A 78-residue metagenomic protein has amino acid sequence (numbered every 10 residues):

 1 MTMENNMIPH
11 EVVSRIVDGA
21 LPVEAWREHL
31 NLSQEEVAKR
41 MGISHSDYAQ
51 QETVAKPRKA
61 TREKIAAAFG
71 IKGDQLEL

Functional and structural regions predicted by a protein language model:
E4-L30: A short, Lys/Arg-rich alpha-helix, primarily the initiator
L21-R40, K64: Short basic helix-loop element that most often maps to the first helix and adjoining turn of HTH DNA-binding modules
P22, D47-Q50, Q75: Residue-level recognition of specific faces of alpha-helices
Q34, H45-S46, G73: The DNA-contacting recognition helix of HTH DNA-binding domains and analogous helical DNA-recognition elements
G42-P57: Recognition helix of helix-turn-helix/homeodomain-like DNA-binding domains that insert into the DNA major groove
K59-L76: DNA major-groove recognition helix of helix-turn-helix/homeodomain DNA-binding modules
